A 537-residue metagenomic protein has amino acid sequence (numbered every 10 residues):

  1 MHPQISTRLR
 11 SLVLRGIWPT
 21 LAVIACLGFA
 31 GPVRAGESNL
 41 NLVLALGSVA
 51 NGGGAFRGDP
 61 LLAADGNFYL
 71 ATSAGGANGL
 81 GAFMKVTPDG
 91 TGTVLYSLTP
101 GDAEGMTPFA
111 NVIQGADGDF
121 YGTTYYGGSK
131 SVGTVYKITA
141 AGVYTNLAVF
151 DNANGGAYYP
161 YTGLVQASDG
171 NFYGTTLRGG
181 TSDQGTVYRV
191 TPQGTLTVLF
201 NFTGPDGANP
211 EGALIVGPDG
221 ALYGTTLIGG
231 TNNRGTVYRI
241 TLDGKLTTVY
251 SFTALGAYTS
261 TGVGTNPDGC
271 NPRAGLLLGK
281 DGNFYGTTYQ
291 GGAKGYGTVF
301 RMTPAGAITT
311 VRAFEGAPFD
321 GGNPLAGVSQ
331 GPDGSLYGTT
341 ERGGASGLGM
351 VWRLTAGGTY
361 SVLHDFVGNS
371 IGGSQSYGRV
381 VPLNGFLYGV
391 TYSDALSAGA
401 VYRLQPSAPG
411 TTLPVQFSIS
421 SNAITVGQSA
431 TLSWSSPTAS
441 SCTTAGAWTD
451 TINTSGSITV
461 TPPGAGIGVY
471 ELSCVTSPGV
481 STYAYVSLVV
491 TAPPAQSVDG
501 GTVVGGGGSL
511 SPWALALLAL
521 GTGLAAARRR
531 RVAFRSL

Functional and structural regions predicted by a protein language model:
H2-I5, L9-G410: Extracellular beta-propeller repeat domains
G410-I419, A495-V498: Proline-enriched interdomain boundary motifs that mark the N-terminal boundary and often initiate the first structured
N422-Q428: Short, solvent-exposed loop/linker segments at the N-terminal edge of repeated beta-sheet extracellular domains
S435-C442: Short proline/glycine-enriched turn/loop motifs at strand-loop junctions of beta-rich domains
T451-Y470: Solvent-exposed segments in extracellular or luminal domains encompassing
T482-V490: C-terminal edge beta-strand
P512-S536: A cross-kingdom C-terminal cell-surface attachment/processing module
